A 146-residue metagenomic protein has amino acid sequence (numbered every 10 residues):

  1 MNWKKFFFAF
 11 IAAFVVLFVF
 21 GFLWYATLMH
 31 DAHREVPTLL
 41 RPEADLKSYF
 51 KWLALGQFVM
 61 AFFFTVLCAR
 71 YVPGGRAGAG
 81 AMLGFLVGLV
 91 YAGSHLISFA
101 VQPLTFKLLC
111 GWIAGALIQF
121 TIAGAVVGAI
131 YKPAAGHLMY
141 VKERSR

Functional and structural regions predicted by a protein language model:
M1-R146: Juxtamembrane/disordered regions of integral membrane proteins
